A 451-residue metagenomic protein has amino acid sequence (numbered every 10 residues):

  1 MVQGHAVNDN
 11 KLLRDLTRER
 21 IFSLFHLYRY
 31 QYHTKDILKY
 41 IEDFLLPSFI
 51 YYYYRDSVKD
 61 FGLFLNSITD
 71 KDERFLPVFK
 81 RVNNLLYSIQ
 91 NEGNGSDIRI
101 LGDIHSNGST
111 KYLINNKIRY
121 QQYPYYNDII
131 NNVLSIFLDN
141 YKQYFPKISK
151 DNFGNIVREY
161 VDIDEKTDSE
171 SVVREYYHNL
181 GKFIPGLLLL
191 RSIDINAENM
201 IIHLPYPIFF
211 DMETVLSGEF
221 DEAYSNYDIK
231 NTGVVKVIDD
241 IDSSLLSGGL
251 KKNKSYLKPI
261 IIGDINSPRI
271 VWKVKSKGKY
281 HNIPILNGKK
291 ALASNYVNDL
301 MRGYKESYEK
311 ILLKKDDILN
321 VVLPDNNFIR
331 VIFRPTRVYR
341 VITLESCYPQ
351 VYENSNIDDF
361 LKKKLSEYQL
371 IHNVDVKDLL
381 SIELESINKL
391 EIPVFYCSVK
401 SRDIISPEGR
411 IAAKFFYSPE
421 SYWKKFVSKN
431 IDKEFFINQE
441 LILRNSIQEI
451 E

Functional and structural regions predicted by a protein language model:
M1-V2: Defense-system signaling and execution modules centered on TIR/cGAS-STING-like, death/scaffold domains and their
D9, D15-I193, Y206, E213 (+1 more regions): Conserved ATP-binding subdomain of kinase catalytic cores across diverse folds
R14, R18-Q31, K35-F49, D70 (+2 more regions): A terminal-accessory region detector
N84, G108, N116-K117, G154 (+6 more regions): Intrinsic-disorder/low-complexity loop/linker signature
R158, F183-G186, N196-M200, F209 (+7 more regions): Long, contiguous hydrophobic alpha-helical segments, chiefly transmembrane helices and signal peptides
K166, R191-N266: Catalytic activation segment of kinase domains across protein kinase-like and atypical kinase folds
L246-T343, Y352: Active-site and adjacent loop segments of nucleotide-processing enzymes that use two-metal-ion phosphate chemistry
V338, L344, P349-E451: Charge-dense, extended regions
